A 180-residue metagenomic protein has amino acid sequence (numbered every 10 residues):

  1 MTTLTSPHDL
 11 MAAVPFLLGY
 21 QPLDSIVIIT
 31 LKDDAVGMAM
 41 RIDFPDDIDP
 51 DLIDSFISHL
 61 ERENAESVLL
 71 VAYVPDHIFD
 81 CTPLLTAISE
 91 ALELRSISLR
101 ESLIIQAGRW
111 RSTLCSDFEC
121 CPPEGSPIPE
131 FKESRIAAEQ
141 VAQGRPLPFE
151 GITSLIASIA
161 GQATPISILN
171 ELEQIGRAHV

Functional and structural regions predicted by a protein language model:
M1-T3, D34, M38-R41: Non-catalytic, usually N-terminal nucleic-acid engagement modules in DNA/RNA processing proteins
T3-H8, A12-F16, L23, I42-H179: Charged, compositionally biased boundary regions
Q21, A35-G37, E63: A generic structural signal for short, non-catalytic loop/turn and secondary-structure boundary residues
I26-T30: Short beta-strand scaffold segments in enzyme catalytic cores
L31-A35, A107: Short acidic-glycine loop/turn motifs at beta-strand connectors
